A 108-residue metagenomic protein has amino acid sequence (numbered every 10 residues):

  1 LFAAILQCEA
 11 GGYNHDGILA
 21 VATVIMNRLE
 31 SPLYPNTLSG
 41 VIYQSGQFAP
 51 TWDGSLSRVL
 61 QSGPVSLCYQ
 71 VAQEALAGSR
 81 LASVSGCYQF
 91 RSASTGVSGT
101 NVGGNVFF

Functional and structural regions predicted by a protein language model:
L1-F108: Bacterial extracytoplasmic/cell-wall-associated proteins, especially those involved in peptidoglycan
